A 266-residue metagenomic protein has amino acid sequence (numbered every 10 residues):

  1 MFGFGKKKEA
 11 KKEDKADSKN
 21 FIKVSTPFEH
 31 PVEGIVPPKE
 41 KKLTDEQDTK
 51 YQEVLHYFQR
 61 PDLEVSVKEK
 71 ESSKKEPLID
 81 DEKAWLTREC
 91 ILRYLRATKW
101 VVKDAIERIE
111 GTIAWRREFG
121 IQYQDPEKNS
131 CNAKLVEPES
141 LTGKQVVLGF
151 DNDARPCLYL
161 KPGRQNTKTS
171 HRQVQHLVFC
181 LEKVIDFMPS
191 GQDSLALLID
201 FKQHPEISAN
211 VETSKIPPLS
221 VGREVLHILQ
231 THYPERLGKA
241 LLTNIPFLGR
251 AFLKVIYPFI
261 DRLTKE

Functional and structural regions predicted by a protein language model:
M1-E235, L248-E266: SEC14/CRAL-TRIO lipid-binding/transfer domains and related phosphoinositide-recognition modules that form deep
N244: Residues that line or immediately flank small-molecule/substrate-binding pockets and catalytic motifs
